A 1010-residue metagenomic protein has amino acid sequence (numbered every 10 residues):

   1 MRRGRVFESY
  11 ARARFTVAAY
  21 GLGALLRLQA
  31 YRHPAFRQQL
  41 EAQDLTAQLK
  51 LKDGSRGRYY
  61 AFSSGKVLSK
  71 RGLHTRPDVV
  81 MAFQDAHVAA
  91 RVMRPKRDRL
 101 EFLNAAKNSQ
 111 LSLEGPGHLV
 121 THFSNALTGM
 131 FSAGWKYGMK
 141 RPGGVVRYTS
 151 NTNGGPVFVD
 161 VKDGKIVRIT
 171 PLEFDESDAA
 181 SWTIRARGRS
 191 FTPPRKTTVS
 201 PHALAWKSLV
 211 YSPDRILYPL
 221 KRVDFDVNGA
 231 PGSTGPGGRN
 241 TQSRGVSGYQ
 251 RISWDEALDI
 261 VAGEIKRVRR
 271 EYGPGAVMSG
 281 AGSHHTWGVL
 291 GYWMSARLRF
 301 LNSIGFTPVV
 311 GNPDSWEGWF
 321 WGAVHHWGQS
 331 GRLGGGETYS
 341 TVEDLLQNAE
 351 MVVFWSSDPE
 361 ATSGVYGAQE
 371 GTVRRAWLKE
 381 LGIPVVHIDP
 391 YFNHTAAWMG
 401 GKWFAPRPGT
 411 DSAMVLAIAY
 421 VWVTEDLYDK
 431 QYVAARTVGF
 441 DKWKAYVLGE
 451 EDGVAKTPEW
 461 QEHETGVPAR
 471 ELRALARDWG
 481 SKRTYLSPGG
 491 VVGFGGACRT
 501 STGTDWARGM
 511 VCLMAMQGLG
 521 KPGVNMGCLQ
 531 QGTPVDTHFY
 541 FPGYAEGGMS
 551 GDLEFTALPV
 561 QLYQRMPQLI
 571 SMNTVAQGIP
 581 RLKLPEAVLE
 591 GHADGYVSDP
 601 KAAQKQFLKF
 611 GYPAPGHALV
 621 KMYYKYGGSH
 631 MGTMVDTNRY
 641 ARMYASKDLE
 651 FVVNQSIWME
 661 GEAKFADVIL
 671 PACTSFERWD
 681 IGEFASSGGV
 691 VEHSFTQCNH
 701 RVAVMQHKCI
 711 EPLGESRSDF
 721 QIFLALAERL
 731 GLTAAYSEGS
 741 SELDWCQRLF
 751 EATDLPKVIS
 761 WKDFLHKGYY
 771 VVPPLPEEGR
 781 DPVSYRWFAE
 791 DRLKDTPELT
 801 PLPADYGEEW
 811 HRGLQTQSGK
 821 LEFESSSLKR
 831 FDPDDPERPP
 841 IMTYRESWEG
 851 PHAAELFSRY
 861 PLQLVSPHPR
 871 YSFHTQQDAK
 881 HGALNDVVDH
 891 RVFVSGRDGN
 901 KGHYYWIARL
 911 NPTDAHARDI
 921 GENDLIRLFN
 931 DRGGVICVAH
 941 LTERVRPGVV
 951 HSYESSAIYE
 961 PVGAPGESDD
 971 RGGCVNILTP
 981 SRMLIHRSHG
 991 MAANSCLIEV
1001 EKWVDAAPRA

Functional and structural regions predicted by a protein language model:
M1-G138: Feature captures hydrophobic
Y137-L427, M510, S550-T556, Q561 (+7 more regions): N-terminal export/assembly segments and adjacent metallocofactor-ligating motifs of anaerobic energy-metabolism
M139-R141, R189-F191, T197-T198, A703-G768 (+3 more regions): Long, contiguous, secondary-structure-rich segments that constitute the structural scaffold of globular domains
S243-G245, S356-D358, W398-G400, G439-F440 (+3 more regions): Flexible glycine/proline-enriched surface loops and loop-helix/loop-strand junctions
G282, A435-T437, D478-W479, V492-G496 (+3 more regions): A glycine-rich phosphate-binding loop feature that marks nucleotide/adenosyl-phosphate handling sites
W293-W377, L381-I383, H387-I388, A413-L416 (+4 more regions): Extended redox/cofactor-interaction regions of prokaryotic respiratory oxidoreductases
V309-V310, Y428-Q431, R470-R473, L486-P488 (+8 more regions): Acidic/polar loop patches that form or flank catalytic/metal-binding clefts of enzymes that bind anionic ligands
Y391-H394, G661-V704: Flexible glycine/proline-rich, aromatic-decorated loop/lid segments
